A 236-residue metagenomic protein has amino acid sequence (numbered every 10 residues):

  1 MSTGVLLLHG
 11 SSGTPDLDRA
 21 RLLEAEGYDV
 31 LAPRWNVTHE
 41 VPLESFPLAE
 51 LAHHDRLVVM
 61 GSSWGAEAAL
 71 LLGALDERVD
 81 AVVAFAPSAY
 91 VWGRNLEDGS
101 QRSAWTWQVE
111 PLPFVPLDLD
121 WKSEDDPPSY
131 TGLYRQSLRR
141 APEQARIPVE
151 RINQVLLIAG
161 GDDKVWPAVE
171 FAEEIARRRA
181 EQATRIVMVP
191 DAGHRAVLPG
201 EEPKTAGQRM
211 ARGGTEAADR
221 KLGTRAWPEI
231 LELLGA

Functional and structural regions predicted by a protein language model:
S2-G10: Short beta-strand element of the alpha/beta-hydrolase
G4, E24-N36: A fold-wide structural signal in alpha/beta-hydrolase
H9-T14, G161-D162: Active-site glycine-rich loops that stabilize anionic/oxyanionic intermediates across multiple enzyme folds
S12, R19-A20, A32-V58: Catalytic nucleophile-loop/oxyanion-hole region of alpha/beta-hydrolase and closely related hydrolase-like folds
G13, D18, A52-F114, P128-R140: Primarily recognizes the serine-hydrolase "nucleophile elbow" in alpha/beta-hydrolase and SGNH/GDSL folds
D125-R195, W227: Serine-hydrolase catalytic core
A176-R177, E181-A236: C-terminal catalytic histidine-bearing segment of alpha/beta-hydrolase fold enzymes
